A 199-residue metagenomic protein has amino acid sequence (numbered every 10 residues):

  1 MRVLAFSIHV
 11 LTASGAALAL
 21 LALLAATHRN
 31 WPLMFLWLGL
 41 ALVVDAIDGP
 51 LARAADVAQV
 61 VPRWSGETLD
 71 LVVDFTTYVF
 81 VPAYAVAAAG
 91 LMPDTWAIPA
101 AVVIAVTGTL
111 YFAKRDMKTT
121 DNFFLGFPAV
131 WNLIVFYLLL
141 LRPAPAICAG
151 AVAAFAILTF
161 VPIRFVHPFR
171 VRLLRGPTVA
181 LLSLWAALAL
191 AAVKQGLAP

Functional and structural regions predicted by a protein language model:
M1-D48, A52-A54: Active-site-proximal cofactor/substrate-binding loop regions of enzyme domains
M1-V10, W64-V72, D116-L125, P168-L173: Short, amphipathic, aromatic/basic-enriched membrane-interface segments that mark the entry/exit of transmembrane
I8-A13, A54-Y111: Multi-pass membrane catalytic core of lipid/isoprenoid biosynthesis enzymes
T12-A25, V44-G49, T76, T120-N132 (+1 more regions): Hydrophobic alpha-helical transmembrane segments
L21-W37, V72, T76-V102, L138-A149 (+1 more regions): Helix-coil boundary and interhelical linker segments in multi-pass alpha-helical membrane proteins
L38-D45, V103-Y111, V152-P162: Alpha-helical transmembrane segments of multi-pass membrane proteins
P50-Q59, G108-N122, F160-F169: C-terminal ends of transmembrane helices
D121-P199: C-terminal membrane-associated helical module and adjoining short loops/tails
